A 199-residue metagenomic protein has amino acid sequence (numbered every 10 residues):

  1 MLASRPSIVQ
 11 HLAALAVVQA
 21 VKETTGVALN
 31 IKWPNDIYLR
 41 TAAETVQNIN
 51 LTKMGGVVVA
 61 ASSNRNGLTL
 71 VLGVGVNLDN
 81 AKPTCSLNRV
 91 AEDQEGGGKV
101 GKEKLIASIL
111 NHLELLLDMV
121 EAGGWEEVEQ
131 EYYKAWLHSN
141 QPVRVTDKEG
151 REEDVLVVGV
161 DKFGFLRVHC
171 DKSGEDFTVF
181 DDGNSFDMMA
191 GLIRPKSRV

Functional and structural regions predicted by a protein language model:
L2-L29, L39-V199: Long, positively charged amphipathic alpha-helical accessory segments at protein N-termini or as interdomain linkers
I31-W33: Short loop/edge segments at beta-strand edges and connector loops that shape dinucleotide/nucleotide cofactor-binding
